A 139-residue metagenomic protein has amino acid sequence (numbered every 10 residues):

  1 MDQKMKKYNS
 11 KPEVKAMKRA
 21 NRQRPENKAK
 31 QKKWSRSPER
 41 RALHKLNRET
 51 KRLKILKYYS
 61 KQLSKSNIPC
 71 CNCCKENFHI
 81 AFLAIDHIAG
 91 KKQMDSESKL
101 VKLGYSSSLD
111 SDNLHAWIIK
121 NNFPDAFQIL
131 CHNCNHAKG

Functional and structural regions predicted by a protein language model:
M1-K138: Contiguous alpha-helical segments
